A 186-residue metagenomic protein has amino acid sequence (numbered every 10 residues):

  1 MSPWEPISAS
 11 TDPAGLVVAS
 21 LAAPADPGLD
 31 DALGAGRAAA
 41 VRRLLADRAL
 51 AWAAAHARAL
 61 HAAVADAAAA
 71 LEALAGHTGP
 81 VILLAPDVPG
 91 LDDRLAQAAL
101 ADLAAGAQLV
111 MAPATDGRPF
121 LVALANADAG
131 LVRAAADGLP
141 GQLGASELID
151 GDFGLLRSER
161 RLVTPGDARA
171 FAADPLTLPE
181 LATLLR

Functional and structural regions predicted by a protein language model:
M1-L29: N-terminal nucleotide-binding beta1-loop-alpha1 segment
D30-A38: Short glycine-enriched, charge-decorated loop/helix-capping segments at active-site entrances that position
R42-R58: A short, N-terminal amphipathic alpha-helix
A68-P80: Active-site nucleotide-sugar/metal-binding loop of Leloir-type enzymes
T78-V88: Short beta-strand-to-loop acidic/aromatic patch adjacent to the donor-nucleotide binding site
P89-D116: Conserved donor-nucleotide/metal-binding helix-loop-beta segment in metal-dependent transferases, i.e., the alpha-helix
G106-Q108, T115-G117, L121-L148: Short, glycine-/small-residue-rich phosphate/pyrophosphate-handling segment
G138-R186: Conserved alpha/beta core of the MobA/IspD/sugar-nucleotide pyrophosphorylase nucleotidyltransferase superfamily
